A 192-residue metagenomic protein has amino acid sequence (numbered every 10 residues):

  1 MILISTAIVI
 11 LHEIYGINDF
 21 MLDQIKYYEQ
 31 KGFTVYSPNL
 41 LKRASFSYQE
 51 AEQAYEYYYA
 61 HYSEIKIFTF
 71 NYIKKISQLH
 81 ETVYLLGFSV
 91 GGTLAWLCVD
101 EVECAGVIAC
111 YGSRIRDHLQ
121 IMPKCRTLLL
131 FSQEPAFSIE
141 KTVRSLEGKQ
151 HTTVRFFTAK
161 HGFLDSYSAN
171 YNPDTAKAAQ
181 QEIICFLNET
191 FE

Functional and structural regions predicted by a protein language model:
M1-Q78, D165: Serine-hydrolase catalytic machinery in alpha/beta-hydrolase-like enzymes
D23-Q24, S138-E147: Short alpha-helix in the alpha/beta-hydrolase fold that links the catalytic acid
S77-F88: Alpha/beta-hydrolase fold nucleophile elbow
G87-G91, A95: Gly/Ala-rich beta-loop-alpha elbow adjacent to hydrolase catalytic centers
E103-S113: A conserved short beta-strand
M122-T127, K149-Q150: Short, proline-enriched alpha-helix->beta-strand connector loops that line the catalytic pocket of alpha/beta-hydrolase
L129-F131: Short beta-strand/loop motif that positions the catalytic acidic residue of the alpha/beta-hydrolase fold
T152-E192: C-terminal catalytic histidine-bearing segment of alpha/beta-hydrolase fold enzymes
